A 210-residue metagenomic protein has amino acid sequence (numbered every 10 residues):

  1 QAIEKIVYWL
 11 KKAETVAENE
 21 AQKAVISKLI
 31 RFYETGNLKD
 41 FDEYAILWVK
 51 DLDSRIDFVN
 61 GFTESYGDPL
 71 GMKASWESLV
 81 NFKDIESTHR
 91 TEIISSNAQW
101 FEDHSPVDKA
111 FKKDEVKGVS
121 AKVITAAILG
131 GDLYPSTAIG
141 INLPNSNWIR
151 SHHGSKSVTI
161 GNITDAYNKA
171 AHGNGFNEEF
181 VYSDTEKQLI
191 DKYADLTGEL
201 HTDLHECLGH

Functional and structural regions predicted by a protein language model:
Q1-I190, A194: Contiguous, non-catalytic segments that form substrate-binding/exosite surfaces or channel walls
N19, L200-H210: Active-site recognition of the HExxH zinc-binding catalytic motif
L196-G198: Alpha-helical scaffolds flanking conserved acidic
